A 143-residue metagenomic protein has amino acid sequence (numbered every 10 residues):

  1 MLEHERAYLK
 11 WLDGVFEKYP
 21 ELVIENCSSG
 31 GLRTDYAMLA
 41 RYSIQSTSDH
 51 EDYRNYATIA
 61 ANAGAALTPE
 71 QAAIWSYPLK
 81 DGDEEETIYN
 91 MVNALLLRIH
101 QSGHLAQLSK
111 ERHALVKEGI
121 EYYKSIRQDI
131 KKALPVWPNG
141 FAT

Functional and structural regions predicted by a protein language model:
M1-A7: The substrate-binding groove and active-site-proximal loops of carbohydrate-active enzymes, especially glycoside
Y8-T143: Active-site-proximal substrate-binding groove within the catalytic cores of carbohydrate-active enzymes
